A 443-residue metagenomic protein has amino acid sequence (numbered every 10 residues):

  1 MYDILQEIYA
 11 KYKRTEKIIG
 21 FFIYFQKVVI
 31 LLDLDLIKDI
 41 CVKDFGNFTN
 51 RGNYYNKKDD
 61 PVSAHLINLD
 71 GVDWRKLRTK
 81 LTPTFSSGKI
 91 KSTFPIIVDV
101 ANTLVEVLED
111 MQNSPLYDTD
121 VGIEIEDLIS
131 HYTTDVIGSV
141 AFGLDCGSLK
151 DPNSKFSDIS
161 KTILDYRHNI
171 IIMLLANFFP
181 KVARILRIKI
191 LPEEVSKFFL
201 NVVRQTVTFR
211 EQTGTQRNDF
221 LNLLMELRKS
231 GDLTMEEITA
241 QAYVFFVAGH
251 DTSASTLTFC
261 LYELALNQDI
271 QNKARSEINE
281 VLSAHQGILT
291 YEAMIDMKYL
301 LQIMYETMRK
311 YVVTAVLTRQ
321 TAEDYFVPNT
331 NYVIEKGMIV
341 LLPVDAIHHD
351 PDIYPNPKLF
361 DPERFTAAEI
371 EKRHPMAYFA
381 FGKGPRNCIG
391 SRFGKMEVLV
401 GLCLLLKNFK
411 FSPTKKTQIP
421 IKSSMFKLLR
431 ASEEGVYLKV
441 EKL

Functional and structural regions predicted by a protein language model:
M1-E16, N201, Q205, G287-N331 (+3 more regions): Conserved cytochrome P450 K-helix E-x-x-R motif and the immediately C-terminal K′/meander segment
M1-V62, V72-K76, V98-E106, G147 (+4 more regions): N-terminal membrane-proximal hinge/A-helix region immediately C-terminal to the signal-anchor transmembrane segment
T49-K58, S92-S255, K273: Cytochrome P450 heme-thiolate monooxygenase catalytic core
P83, Y243, A248, A368-V398 (+1 more regions): Cytochrome P450 heme-thiolate "Cys pocket" and heme-binding signature region
S86-T93, I190-L191, E211-T215, T290-K298 (+2 more regions): Conserved, non-catalytic sequence blocks in retroelement Pol enzymes and Pol-derived host proteins
T252-A265, G401: Short, small-residue alpha-helix embedded
Q268-I270, F393-L429: Cytochrome P450 heme-binding "Cys pocket" and the immediately downstream C-terminal segment
L342-E369: Conserved cytochrome P450 K-helix/beta-meander segment immediately N-terminal to the heme-binding cysteine loop
